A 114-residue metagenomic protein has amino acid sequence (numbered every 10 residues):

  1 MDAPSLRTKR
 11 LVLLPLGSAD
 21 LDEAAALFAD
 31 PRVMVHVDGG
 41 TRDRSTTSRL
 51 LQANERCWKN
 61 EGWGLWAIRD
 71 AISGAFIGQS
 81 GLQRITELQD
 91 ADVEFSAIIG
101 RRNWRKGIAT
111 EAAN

Functional and structural regions predicted by a protein language model:
M1-R102: GNAT-family acyltransferases
I98, W104-N114: Conserved acetyl-CoA-binding loop-helix of GNAT-fold acetyltransferases
